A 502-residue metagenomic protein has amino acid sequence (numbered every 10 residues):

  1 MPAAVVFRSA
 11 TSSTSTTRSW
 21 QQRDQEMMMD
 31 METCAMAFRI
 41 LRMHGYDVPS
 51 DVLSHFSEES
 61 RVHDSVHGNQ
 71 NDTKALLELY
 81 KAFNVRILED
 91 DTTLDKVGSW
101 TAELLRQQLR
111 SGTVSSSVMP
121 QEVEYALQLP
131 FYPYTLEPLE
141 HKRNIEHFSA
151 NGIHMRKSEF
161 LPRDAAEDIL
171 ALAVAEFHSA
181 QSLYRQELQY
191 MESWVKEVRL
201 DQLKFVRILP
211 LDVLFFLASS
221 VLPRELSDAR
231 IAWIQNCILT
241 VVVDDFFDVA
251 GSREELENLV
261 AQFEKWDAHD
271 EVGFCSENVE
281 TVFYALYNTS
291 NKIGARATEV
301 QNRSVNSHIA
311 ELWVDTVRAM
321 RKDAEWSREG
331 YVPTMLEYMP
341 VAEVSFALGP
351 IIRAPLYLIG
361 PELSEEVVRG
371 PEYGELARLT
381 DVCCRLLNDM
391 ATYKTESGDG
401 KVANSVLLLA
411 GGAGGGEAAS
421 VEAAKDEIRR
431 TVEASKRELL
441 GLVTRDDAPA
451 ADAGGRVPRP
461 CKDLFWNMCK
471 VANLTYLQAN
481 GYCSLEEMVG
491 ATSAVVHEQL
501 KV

Functional and structural regions predicted by a protein language model:
M1-V502: Terpene synthase/cyclase
